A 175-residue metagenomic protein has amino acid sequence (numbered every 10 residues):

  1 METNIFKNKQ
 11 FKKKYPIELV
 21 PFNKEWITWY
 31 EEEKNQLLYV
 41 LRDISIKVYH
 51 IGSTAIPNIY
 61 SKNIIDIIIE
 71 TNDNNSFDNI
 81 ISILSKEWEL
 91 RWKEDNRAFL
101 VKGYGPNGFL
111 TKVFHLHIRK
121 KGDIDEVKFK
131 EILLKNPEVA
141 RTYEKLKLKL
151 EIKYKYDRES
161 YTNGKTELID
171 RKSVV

Functional and structural regions predicted by a protein language model:
M1-Y49: Helical scaffold of the NTase/Pol beta-like nucleotidyltransferase catalytic core
K9-K14, N58-K62, G108: Short, flexible turn/loop "capping" segments at secondary-structure junctions
Q36-I67, T71-N75: Active-site nucleotide-donor binding segment shared across nucleotidyl transfer reactions
D78-E87: Short amphipathic alpha-helices in soluble, non-transmembrane regions that often serve as interface/regulatory elements
W88-G122: Conserved catalytic core of two-metal-ion nucleotidyltransferases
D125-E131: Catalytic "initiation/cleavage/transfer" segments centered on a nucleophilic residue and adjacent nucleic-acid-engaging
E131-T166: Well-ordered alpha/beta subsegment
V174-V175: Conserved small/polar residues in nucleotide/adenosyl-binding loops
